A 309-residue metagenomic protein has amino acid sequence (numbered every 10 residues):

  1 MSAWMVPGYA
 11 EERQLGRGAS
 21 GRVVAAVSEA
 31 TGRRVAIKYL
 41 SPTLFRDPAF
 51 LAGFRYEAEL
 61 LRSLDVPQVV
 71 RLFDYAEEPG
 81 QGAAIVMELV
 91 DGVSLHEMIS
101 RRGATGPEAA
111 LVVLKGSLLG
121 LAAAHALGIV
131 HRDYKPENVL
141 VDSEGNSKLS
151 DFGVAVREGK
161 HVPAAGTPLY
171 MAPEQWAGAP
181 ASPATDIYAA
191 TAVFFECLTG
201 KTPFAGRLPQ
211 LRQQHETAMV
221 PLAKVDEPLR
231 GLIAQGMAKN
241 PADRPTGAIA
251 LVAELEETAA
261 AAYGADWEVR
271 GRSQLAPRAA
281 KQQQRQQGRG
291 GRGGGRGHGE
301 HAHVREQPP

Functional and structural regions predicted by a protein language model:
E12-G18, V23: Protein kinase glycine-rich loop
S41-S63: AlphaC helix of the eukaryotic protein kinase fold
Y75-A76: Activation-segment/catalytic-loop signature of the eukaryotic protein kinase fold
G80-S94, M98: Conserved short submotifs of the Hanks-type protein kinase catalytic core that shape the nucleotide-binding pocket
V113-L114: Activation segment signature within eukaryotic-like protein kinase domains
S117-I129: Protein kinase catalytic-loop region centered on the HRD/HxD motif
D186: Conserved catalytic-loop aspartate of Hanks-type protein kinases
R244: Conserved HRD-motif arginine in the catalytic loop of eukaryotic-like protein kinases
